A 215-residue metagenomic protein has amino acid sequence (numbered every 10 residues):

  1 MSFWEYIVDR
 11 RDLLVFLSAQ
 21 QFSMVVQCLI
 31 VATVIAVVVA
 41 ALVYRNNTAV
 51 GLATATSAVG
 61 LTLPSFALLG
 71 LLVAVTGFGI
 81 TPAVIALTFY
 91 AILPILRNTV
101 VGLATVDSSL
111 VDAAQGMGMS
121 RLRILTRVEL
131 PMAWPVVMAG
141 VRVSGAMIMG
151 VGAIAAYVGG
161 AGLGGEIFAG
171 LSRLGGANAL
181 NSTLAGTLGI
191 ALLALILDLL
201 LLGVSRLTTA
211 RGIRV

Functional and structural regions predicted by a protein language model:
M1-L29, A169-S172, G176-A177: Periplasmic/extracellular loop-to-transmembrane helix junction in inner-membrane transport proteins
L13-M24, V73-P94, W134, S182-G186: Loop-to-helix entry region at the N-terminal start of transmembrane alpha-helices in multi-pass membrane transporters
F22, V26, I30-V38, L42 (+4 more regions): Generic alpha-helical transmembrane segments of integral inner-membrane proteins, especially permease/transport modules
V26, F89, R121-A155, A185: Transmembrane alpha-helices
V39-L72, L87, I95-V101: Cytoplasmic-entry segments and transmembrane alpha-helices of multi-pass inner-membrane transporters
N98-M138: Short cytoplasmic-facing helical segments at TM-TM junctions of multi-pass membrane proteins
L163-V204: Hydrophobic alpha-helical transmembrane segments of polytopic membrane proteins
S205-V215: Short cytosolic juxtamembrane segments of multi-pass membrane proteins
